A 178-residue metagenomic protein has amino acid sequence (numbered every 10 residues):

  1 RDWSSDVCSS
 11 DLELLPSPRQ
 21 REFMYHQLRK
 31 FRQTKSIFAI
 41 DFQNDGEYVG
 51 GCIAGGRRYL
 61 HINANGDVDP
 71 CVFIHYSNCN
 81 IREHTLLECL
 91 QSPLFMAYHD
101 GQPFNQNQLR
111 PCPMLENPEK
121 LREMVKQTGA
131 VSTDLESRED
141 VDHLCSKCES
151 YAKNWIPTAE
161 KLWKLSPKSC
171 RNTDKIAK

Functional and structural regions predicted by a protein language model:
R1-G51, G55, A64-N65, D69 (+1 more regions): Radical SAM enzyme [4Fe-4S]-AdoMet core and its adjacent flexible, acidic and glycine-rich loops/tails across
G56-R57, N65, Q106-L109: A structure-centric signal for secondary-structure junctions around beta-strands
F73-K178: Flexible mid-to-C-terminal extensions adjoining Fe-S/redox cofactors in radical SAM and related proteins
